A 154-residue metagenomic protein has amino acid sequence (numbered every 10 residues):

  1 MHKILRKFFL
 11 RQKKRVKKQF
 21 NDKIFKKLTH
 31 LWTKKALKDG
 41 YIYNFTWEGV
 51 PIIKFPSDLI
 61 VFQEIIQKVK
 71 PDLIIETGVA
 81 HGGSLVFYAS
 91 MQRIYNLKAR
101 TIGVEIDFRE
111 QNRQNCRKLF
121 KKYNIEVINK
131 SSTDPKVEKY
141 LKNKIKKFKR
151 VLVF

Functional and structural regions predicted by a protein language model:
M1-Y43: Membrane-proximal basic amphipathic "stem/tether" segments
F45-W47: Short glycine/proline- and acidic residue-enriched helix-loop micro-motifs that form flexible lids or anion-recognition
V50, S57-F154: S-adenosylmethionine/decaboxylated-SAM
